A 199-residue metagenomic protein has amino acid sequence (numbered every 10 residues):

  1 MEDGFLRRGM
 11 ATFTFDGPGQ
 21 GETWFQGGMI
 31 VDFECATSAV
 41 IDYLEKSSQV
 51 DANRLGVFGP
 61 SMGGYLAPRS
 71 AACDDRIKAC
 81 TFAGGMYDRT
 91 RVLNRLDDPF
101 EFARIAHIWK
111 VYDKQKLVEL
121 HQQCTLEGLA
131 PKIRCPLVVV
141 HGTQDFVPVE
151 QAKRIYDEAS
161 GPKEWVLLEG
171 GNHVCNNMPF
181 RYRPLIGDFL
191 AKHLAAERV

Functional and structural regions predicted by a protein language model:
F5-E22: Conserved alpha/beta-hydrolase
G27-N53, R69: Alpha/beta-hydrolase active-site loop
G59-G63, A67: Gly/Ala-rich beta-loop-alpha elbow adjacent to hydrolase catalytic centers
P68-V118, C135, L167: Hydrolase active-site cap/lid region
I133-R134, V139-H141: Short beta-strand/loop motif that positions the catalytic acidic residue of the alpha/beta-hydrolase fold
F146-Q151: Conserved alpha/beta-hydrolase "acid-adjacent" motif
Y156-V174: Catalytic histidine neighborhood in serine/cysteine hydrolases with alpha/beta-hydrolase-type architecture
G171-R183: Catalytic histidine-centered segment of alpha/beta-hydrolase-like enzymes
